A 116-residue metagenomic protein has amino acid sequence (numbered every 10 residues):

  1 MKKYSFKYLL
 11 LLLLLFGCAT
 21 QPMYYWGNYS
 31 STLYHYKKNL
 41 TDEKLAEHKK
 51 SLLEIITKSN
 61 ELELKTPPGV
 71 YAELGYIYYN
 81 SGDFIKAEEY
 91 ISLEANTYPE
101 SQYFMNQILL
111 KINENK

Functional and structural regions predicted by a protein language model:
L12-H35: Bacterial Sec signal peptide processing site at the extreme N-terminus
Q21, I56-K65: Flexible helix-coil transition and linker loops at the boundaries of alpha-helical arrays
L40-L53: Helix-turn-helix repeat elements of alpha-solenoid scaffolds
E73-L74: Structural register within alpha-helical repeat arrays
F84-P99: TPR/TPR-like (Sel1-like) alpha-helical repeat modules
Q102-K116: TPR/TPR-like alpha-solenoid helical repeat scaffolds
